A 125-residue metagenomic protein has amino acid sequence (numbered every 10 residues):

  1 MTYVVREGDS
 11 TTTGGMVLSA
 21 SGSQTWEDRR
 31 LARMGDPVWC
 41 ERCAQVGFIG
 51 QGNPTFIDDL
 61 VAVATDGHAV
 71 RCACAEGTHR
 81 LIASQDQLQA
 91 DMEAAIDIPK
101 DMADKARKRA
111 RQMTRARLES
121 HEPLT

Functional and structural regions predicted by a protein language model:
M1-T125: Intrinsically disordered, low-complexity proline/glycine-rich segments
